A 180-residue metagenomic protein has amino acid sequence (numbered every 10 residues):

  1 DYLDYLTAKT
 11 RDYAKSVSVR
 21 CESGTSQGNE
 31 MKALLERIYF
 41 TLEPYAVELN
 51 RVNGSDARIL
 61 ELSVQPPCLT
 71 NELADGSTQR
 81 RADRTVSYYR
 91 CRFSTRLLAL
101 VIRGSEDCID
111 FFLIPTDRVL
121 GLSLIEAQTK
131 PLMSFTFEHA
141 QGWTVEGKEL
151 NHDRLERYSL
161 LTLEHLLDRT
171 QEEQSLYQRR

Functional and structural regions predicted by a protein language model:
D1, S26-N29, A33, R37 (+1 more regions): Alpha-helix boundary/N-cap detector
D1-A14: Acidic, low-complexity proline/glycine-rich segments
T7-A8, G24-T25, G76-S77: Generic detector of short, locally flexible boundary/turn motifs and exposed helical patches
R11-P66: Contiguous, amphipathic alpha-helical segments that mediate oligomerization or scaffolding in large protein assemblies
L69-R180: Intrinsic disorder/low-complexity polar-acidic segments
